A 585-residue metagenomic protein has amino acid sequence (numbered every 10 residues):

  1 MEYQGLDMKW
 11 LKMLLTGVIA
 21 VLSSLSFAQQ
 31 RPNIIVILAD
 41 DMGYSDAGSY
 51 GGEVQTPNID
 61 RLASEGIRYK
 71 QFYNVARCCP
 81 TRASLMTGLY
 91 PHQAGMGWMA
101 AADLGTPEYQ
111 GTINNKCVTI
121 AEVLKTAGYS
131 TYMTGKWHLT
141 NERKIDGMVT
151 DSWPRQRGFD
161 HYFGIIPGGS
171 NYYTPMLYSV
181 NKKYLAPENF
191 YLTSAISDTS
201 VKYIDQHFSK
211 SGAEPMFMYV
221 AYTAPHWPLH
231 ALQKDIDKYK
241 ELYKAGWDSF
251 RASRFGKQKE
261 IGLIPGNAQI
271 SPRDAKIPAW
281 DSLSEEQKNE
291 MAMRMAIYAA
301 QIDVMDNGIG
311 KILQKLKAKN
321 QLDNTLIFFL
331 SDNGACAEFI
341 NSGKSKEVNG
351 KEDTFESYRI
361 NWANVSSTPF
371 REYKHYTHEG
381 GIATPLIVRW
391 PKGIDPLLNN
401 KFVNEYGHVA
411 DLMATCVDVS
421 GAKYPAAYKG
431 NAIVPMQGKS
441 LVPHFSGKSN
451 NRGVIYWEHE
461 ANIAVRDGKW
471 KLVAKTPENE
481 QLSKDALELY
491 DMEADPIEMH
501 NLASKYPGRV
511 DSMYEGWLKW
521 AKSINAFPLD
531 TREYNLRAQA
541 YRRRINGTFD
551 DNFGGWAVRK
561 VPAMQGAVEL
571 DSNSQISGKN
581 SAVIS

Functional and structural regions predicted by a protein language model:
M1-Q30: Bacterial Sec-dependent N-terminal signal peptides
Y3, I37, M42, N546 (+2 more regions): Short linear motifs centered on Gly/Pro in flexible linkers and helix caps
K9, L25-E488, M492-K522, F527-E533: Formylglycine-dependent sulfatase
F27, S449-N450, R537-Q539, N573-S585: Short, intrinsically disordered, charge-balanced linker/junction segments flanking boundaries in proteins
L518-N546, D550-V558: Accessory carbohydrate-binding/adhesion or oligomerization-edge regions at the termini of glycan-active proteins
D551-I584: Extracellular glycan-recognition surfaces and repeat-rich motifs
